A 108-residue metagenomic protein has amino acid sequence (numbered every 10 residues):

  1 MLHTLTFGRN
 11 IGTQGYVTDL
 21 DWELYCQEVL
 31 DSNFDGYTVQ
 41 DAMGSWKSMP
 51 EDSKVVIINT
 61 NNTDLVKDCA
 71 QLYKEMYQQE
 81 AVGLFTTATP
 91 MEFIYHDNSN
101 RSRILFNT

Functional and structural regions predicted by a protein language model:
M1-S32, G36, D41, R103-N107: N-terminal, polar/charged subdomain of small-to-medium soluble alpha/beta proteins
G12, M43-W46, N62-D64: Short Gly/Pro-enriched loop/turn and capping motifs at secondary-structure junctions
D31-I57: Short, intrinsically disordered low-complexity segments
P50-T108: Helix-rich interaction surfaces within compact, conserved domain-sized segments that mediate assembly or partner
